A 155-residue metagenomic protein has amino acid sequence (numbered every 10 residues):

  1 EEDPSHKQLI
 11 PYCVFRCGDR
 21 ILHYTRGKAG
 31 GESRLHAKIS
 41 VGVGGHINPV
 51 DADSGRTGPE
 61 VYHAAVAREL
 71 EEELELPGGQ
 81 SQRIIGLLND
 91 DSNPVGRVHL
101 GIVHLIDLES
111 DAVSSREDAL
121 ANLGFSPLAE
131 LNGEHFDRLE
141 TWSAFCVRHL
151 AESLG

Functional and structural regions predicted by a protein language model:
E1-R20, R26-E32: Acidic, metal-coordinating catalytic segment for phosphate/diphosphate chemistry, firing primarily on the Nudix
E1-S5, S54-G58, Y62, S92 (+1 more regions): Conserved aromatic-histidine-acidic binding/catalytic patches
L9, R16-C17, Y24, P59 (+2 more regions): Short His-Asn-centered micro-motif
L9-Y12, Y62, I102: Residue-level detector of short, conserved catalytic/binding motifs and their immediate flanks
R20-E72: Conserved Nudix-box catalytic region and its N-terminal flanking loop in Nudix hydrolases and closely related
A37-D53, G86-S92, G96-G155: Nudix hydrolase/Nudix homology domain
V66-E75, P94-L100: A short, hydrophobic/aromatic-rich structural module that often spans a beta strand with its adjoining loop
P77-G86: A short coil-to-beta-strand element that immediately follows conserved catalytic motifs
